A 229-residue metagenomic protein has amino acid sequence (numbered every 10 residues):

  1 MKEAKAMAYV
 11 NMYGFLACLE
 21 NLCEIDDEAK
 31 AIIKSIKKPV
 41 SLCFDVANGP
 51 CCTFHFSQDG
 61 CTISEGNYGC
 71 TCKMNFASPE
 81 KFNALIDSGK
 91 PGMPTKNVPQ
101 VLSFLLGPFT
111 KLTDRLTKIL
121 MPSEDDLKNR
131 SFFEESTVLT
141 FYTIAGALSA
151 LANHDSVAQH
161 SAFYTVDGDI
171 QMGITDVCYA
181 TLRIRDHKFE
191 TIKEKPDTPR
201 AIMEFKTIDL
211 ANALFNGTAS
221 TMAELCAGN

Functional and structural regions predicted by a protein language model:
M1-N229: Feature captures hydrophobic
